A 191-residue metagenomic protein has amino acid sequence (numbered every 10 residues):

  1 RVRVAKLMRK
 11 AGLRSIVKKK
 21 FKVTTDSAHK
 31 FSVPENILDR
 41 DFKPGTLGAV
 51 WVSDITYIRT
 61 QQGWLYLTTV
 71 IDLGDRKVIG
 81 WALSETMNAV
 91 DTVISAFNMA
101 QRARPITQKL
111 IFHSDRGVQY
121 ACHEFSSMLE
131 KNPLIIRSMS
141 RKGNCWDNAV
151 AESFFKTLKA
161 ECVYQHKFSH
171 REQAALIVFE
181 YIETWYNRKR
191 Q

Functional and structural regions predicted by a protein language model:
R1-Q191: Charged DNA-binding/catalytic regions of mobile-element recombinases
